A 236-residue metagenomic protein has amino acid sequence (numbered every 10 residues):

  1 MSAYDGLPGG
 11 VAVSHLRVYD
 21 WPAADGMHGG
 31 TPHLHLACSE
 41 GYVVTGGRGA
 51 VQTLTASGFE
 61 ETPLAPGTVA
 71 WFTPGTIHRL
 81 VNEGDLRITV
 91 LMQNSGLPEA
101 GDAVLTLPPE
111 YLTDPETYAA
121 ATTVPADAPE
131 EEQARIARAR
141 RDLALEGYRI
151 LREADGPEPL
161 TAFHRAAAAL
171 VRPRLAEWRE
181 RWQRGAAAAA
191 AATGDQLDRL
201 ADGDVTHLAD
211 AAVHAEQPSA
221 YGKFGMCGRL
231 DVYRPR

Functional and structural regions predicted by a protein language model:
S2, H15-L36: Conserved short histidine dyad/triad with adjacent acidic residue
P32-H35, S39-V44, E61-T62, A70 (+1 more regions): His/acidic/aromatic-lined binding-pocket segments of jelly-roll/cupin-type domains and related regulatory beta-sandwich
L36-V51, L91-S95: Short, conserved beta-strand element in jelly-roll/cupin
L54-G75: Short acidic-glycine-tyrosine-enriched beta hairpin
L64, I77, V81-T89, N94-V104 (+3 more regions): Acidic/histidine-enriched, beta-strand-rich ligand/metal-binding domains
D85-P157: Double-stranded beta-helix
A126-D204: An accessory alpha-helical subdomain
L208-R236: Charge-dense, extended regions
